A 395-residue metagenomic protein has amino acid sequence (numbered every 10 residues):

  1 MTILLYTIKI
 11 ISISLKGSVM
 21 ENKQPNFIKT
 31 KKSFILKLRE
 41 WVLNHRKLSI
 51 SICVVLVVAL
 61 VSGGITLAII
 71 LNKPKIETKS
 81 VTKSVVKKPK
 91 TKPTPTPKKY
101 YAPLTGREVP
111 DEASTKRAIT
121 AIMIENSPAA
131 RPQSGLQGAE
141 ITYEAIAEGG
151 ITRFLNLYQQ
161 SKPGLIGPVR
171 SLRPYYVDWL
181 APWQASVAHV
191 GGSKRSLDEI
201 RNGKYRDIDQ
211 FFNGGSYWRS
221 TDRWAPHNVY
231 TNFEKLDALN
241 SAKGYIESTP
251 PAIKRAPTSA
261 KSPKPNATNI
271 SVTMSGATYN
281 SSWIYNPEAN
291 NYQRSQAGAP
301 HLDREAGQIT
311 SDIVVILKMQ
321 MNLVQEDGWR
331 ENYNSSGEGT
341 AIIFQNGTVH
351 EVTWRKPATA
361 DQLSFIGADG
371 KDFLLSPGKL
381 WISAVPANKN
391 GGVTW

Functional and structural regions predicted by a protein language model:
T2-L48: N-terminal Lys/Arg-rich, disordered targeting/topogenic segments
I10, G17, K23-Q24, T30-S33 (+4 more regions): N-terminal cationic leader/targeting segments used for protein routing and processing
I10, L56-V57, K99, T340: Exposed boundary/loop context
F34-L38, K47, K83-A139, E148-W395: A surface/extracellular/periplasmic glyco- and lipid-processing/surface-interacting theme
I52-G64: Hydrophobic membrane-insertion alpha-helices, especially the h-region of bacterial N-terminal signal peptides
S62-T78: Hydrophobic single-pass membrane-insertion segments
A145: Change "in soluble alpha/beta enzymes" to "in soluble alpha/beta proteins
